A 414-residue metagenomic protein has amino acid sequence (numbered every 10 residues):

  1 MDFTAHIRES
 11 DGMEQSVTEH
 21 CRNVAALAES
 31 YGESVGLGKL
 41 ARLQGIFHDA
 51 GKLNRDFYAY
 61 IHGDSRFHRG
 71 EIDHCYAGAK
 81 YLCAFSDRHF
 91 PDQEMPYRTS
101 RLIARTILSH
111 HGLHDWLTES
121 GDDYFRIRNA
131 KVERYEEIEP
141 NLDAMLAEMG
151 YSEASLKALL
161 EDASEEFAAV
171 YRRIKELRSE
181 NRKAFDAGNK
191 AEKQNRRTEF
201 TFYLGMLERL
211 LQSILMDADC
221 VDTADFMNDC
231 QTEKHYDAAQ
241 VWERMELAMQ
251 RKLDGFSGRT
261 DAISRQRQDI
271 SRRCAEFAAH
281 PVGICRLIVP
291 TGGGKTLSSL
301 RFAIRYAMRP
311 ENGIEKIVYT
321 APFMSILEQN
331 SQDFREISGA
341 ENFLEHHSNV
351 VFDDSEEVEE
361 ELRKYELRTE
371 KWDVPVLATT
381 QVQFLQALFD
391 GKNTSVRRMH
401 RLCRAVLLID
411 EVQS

Functional and structural regions predicted by a protein language model:
D2-M13, V17-L247: Accessory nucleic-acid engagement/destabilization modules that flank
A5-G12, S16, M324, E345-E359: Conserved helicase motor
H20, R251-I288: Conserved pre-motif I regulatory segment
G38, A279, E370-V374, N393-A405: Short basic/glycine-enriched coil/helix segment immediately N-terminal to the Walker B
H280-Y306: Walker A/P-loop
G313-S338, F343-V351: Conserved Walker A/P-loop ATP-binding site and its immediately adjacent core in helicase/helicase-like ATPase domains
S338-F389: Inter-Walker segment of RecA-like/P-loop motor cores
L377, Q381-L385, S395-S414: SF2 helicase catalytic motif II
